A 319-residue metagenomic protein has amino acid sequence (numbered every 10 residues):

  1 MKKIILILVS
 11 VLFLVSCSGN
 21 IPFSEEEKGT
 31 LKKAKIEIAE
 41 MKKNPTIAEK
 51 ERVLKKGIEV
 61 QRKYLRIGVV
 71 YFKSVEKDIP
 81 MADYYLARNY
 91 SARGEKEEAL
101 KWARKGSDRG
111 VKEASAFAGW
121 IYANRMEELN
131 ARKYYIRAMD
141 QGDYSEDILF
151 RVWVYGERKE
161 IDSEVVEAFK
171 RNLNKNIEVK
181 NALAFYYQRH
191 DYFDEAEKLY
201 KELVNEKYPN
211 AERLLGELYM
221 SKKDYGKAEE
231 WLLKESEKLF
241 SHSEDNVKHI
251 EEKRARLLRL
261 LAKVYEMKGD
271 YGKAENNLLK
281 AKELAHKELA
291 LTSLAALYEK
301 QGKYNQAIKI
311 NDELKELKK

Functional and structural regions predicted by a protein language model:
C17-Y85: N-terminal leader/linker segments that initiate helical-solenoid repeat arrays
F23, G68-D78, E146-D147, F169-L173 (+1 more regions): Flexible helix-coil transition and linker loops at the boundaries of alpha-helical arrays
K35, K42, R88, W120 (+5 more regions): Residue-level recognition of tetratricopeptide repeat
K55, R62, K73, R104 (+6 more regions): Alpha-solenoid helical repeat scaffolds
D78-I79, R109-K112, Q141-Y144, K175-N176 (+5 more regions): Short helix-capping/linker turns of helical repeat alpha-solenoids
Y85, F117, I148-R151, A182 (+3 more regions): Canonical tetratricopeptide repeat
R93, R125, R158-K159, H190 (+3 more regions): Structural motif corresponding to the intra-repeat A-B loop/turn of tetratricopeptide repeats
